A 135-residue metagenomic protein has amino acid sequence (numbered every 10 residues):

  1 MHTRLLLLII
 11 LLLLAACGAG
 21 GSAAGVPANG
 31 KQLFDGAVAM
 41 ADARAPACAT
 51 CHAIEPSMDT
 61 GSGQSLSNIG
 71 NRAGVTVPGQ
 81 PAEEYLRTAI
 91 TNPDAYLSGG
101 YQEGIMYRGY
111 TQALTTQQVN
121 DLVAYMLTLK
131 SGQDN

Functional and structural regions predicted by a protein language model:
M1-A15: Sec-dependent bacterial lipoprotein signal peptides
C17-D42, Q80: Electrostatic cytochrome c docking/interface patches
A28-Q32, A49, Q64, E84 (+3 more regions): Solvent-exposed, polar/charged alpha-helical surfaces in well-ordered, non-transmembrane soluble domains, broadly
K31, D35-A49, D59-T60, A113-T116: Sequence context surrounding c-type heme c attachment/ligation sites in exported
F34, H52, T91, L127-K130: Protein kinase-like catalytic domain
A43-E55, L122, M126: The canonical Cys-X-X-Cys-His
A49-A89, R108-Q112: Gly/Gly-Pro-rich "capping" loops immediately C-terminal to redox-active cysteine motifs in periplasmic/lumenal
E84, I105-N135: C-terminal capping alpha-helices of c-type cytochrome domains
